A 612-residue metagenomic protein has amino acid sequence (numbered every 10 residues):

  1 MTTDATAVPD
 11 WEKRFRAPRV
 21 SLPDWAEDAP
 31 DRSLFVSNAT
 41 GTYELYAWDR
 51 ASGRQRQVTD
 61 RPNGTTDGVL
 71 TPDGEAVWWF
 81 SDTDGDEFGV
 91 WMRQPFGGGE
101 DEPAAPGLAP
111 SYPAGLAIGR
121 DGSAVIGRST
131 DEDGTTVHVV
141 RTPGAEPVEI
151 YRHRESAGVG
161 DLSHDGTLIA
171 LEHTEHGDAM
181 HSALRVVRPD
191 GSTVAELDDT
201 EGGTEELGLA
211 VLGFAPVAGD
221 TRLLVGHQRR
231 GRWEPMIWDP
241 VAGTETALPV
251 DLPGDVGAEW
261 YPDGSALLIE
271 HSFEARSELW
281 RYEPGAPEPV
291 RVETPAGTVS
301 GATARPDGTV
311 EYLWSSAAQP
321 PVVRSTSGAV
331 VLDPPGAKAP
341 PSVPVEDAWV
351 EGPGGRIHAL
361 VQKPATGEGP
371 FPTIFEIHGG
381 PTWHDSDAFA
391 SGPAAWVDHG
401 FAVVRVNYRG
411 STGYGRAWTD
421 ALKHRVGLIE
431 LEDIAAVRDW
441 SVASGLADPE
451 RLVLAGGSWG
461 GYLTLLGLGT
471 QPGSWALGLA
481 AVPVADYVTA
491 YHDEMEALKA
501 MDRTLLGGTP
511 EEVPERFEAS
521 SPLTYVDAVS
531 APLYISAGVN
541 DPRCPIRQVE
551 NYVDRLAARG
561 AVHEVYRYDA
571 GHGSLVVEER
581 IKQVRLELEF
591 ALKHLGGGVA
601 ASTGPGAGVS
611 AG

Functional and structural regions predicted by a protein language model:
T2-G369, P381-H399, V426, W440-A443: Peripheral, non-catalytic segments that deliver or gate enzyme domains
I357, P372, R451: Alpha/beta-hydrolase fold active-site loops
H358, H378, H572: Histidine-centered divalent metal-coordination motifs
P372-E376, V403: Hydrophobic beta-strand anchors of alpha/beta hydrolase catalytic cores
I377-G379, A537: The conserved beta1-alpha1 loop
V397-N407: A fold-wide structural signal in alpha/beta-hydrolase
Y408-G612: Active-site-proximal cap/loop segments of hydrolase catalytic domains
